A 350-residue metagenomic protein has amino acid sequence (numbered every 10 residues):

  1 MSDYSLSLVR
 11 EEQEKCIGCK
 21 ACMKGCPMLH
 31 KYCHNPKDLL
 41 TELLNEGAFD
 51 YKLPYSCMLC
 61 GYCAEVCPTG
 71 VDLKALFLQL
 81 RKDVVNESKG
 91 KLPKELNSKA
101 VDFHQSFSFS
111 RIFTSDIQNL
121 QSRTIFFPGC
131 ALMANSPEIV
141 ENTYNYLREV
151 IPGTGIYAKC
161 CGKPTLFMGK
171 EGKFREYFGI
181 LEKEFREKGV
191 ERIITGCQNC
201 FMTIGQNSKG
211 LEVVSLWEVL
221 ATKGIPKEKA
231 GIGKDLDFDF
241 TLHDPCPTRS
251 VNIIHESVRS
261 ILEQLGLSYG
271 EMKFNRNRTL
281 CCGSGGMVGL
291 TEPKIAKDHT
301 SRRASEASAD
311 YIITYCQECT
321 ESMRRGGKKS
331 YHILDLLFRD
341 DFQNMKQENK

Functional and structural regions predicted by a protein language model:
M1-C19: Flexible, acidic/Gly-rich N-terminal and inter-domain linker regions that tether and position cofactor-handling modules
R10-Q13, H30-G196, F201-L211: Iron-sulfur-cluster electron-transfer modules
K15-A21, P27-T41, K52-Y55, T248-S260 (+3 more regions): Hydrophobic scaffolds flanking metal-cofactor catalytic centers in soluble metalloenzymes
C16-C22, C60-C63, G283-V288: Cysteine-cluster motifs in flexible loop/terminal segments that predominantly coordinate metals
I125-F126, T241, I313: Conserved beta-strand elements of the Class I
A131-E218, R249-G266, G270-K350: Cofactor-cradling patches in redox/metallo enzymes
K223-Q264: C-terminal amphipathic alpha-helical segment
